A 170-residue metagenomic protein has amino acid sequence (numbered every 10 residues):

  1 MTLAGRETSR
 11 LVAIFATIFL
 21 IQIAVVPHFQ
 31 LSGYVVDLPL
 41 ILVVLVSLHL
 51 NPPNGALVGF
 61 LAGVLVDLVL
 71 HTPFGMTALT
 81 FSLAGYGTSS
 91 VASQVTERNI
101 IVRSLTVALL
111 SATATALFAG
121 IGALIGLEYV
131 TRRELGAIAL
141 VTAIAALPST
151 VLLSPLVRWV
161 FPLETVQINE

Functional and structural regions predicted by a protein language model:
M1-E170: Terminal, non-globular segments
